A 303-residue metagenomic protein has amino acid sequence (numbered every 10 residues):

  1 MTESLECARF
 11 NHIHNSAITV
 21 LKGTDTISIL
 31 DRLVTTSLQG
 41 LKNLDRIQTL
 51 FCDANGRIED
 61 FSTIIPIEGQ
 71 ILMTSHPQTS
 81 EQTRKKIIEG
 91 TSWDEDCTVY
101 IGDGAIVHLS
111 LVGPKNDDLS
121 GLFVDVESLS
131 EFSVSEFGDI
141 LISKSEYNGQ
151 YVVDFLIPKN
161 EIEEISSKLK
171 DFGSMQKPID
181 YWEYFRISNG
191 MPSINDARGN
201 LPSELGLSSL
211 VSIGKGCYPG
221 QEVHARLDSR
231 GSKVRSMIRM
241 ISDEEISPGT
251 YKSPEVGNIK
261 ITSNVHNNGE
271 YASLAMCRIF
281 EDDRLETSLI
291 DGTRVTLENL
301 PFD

Functional and structural regions predicted by a protein language model:
M1-D60, I65: Acidic, proline/glycine-enriched N-terminal capping motif
M1-E6, T49-F61, S92-E95, S133-S143 (+1 more regions): Short amphipathic beta-strand starts and helix->beta connectors
R9-T19, T63-P192: Acidic, low-complexity central loop/insert segments
V20-T26, L33, L38-G40, L111-D118 (+1 more regions): Short, surface-exposed ligand-recognition loops at beta-strand->loop->(often short) alpha-helix junctions that present
I29-R32, T63, D118-S120, R226-D228: Short hydrophobic alpha-helical segments that form membrane-spanning helices or hydrophobic packing faces of helical
N43-I47, E127-F137, G190, I246-K252 (+1 more regions): Glycine-centered loop/turn motifs
R57, S62, F185, L205-V211 (+2 more regions): Glycine-rich, small/acidic residue-mixed loop/short-helix segments
D154-I238: Anionic-ligand-binding alpha/beta catalytic cores of soluble enzymes and soluble regulatory domains that recognize
